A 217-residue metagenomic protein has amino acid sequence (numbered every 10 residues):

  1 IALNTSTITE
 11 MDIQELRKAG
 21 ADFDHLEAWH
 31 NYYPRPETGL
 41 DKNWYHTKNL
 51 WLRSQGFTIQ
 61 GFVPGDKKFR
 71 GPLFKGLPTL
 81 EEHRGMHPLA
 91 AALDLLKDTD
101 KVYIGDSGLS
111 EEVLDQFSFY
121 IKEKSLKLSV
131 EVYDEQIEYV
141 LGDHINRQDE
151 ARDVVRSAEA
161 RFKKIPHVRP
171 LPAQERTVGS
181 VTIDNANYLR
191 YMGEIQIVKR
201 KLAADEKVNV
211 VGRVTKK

Functional and structural regions predicted by a protein language model:
A2: Active-site-adjacent loops and short helices of periplasmic peptidoglycan-processing enzymes
S6-V132: Catalytic alpha/beta core domains of metabolic enzymes, predominantly
E131-K217: C-terminal functional modules
